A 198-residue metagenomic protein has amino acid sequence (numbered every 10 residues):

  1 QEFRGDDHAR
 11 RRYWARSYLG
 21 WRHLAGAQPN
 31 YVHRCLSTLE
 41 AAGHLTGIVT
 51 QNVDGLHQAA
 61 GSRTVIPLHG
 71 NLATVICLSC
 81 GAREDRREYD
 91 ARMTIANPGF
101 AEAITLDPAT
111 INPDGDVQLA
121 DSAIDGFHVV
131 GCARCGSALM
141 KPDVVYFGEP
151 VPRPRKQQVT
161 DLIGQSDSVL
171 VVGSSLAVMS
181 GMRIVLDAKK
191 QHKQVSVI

Functional and structural regions predicted by a protein language model:
Q1-I198: Conserved catalytic core of sirtuin-type NAD+-dependent deacylases
